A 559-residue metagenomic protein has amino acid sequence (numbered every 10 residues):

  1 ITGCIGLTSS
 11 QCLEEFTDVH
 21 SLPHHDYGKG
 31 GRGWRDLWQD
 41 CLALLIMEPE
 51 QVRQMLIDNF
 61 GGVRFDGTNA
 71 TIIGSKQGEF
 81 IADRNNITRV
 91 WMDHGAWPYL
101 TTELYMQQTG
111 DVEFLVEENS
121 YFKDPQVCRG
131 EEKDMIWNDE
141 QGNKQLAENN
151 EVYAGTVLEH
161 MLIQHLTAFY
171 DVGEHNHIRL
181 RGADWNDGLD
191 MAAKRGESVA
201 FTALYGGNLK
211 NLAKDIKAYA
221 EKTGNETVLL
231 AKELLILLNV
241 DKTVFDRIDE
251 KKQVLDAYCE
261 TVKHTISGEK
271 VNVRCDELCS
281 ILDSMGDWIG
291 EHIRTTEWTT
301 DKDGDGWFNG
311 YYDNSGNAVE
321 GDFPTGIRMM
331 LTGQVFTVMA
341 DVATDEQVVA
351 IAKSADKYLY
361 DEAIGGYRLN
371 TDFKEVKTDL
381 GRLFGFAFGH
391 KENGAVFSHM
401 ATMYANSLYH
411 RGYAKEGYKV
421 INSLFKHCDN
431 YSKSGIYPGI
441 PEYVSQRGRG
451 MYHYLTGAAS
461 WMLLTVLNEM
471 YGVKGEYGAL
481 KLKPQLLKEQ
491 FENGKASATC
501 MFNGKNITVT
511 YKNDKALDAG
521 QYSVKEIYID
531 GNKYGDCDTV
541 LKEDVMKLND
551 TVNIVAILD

Functional and structural regions predicted by a protein language model:
I1-D559: Acidic, mature catalytic/reactive cores of soluble proteins
